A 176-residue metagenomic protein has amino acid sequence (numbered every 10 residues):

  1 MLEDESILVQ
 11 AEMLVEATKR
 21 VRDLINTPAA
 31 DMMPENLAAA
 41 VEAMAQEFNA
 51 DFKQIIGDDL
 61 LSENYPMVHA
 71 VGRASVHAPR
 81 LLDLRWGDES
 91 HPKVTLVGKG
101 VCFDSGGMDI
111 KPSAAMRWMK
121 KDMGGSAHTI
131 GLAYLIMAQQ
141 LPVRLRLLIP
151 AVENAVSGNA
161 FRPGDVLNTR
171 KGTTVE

Functional and structural regions predicted by a protein language model:
M1-C102, A115, L135-A138: N-terminal hydrophobic/helix-forming segments and targeting peptides
Q10, N64-M67, G106-A114, V156-P163: Short acidic, glycine/serine/threonine-rich loops at helix termini
R20-D23, D109-S113, V166-E176: A short small-residue
D23, V76-L81, K120-D122, R170-V175: Glycine-rich loops and low-complexity Gly/Arg-rich segments that provide flexible linkers or classic glycine-based
V41, V94-L96, D109-E153: Alpha-helical metal-binding/catalytic segments enriched in His/Glu/Asp
V71-S75, K111-K120, F161-T169: A glycine- and small-aliphatic-rich helix-loop capping segment at beta-alpha/alpha-beta transitions that lines
G100-C102, M108-D109, A127, A160 (+1 more regions): Gly/Ser/Thr-rich beta-alpha loop segments that engage phosphate groups in nucleotides
P142-E176: A glycine- and small/hydrophobic-rich beta-loop-beta segment that serves as a flexible "lid/hinge" or phosphate-binding
